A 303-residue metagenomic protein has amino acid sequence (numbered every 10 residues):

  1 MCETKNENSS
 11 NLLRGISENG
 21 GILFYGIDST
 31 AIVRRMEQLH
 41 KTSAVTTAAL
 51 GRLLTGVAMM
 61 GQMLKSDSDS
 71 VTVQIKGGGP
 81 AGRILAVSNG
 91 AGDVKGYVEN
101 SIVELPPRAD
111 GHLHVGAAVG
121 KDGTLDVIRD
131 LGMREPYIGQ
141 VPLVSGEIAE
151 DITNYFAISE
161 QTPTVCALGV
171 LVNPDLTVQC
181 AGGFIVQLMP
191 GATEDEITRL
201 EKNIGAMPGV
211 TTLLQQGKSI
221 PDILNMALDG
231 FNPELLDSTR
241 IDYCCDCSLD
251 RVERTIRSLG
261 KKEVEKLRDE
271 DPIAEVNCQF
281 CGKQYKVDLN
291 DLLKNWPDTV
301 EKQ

Functional and structural regions predicted by a protein language model:
C2-D237: Interaction interfaces in information-processing and related assembly proteins
G205-Q303: Cys/His-clustered metal-coordination modules, chiefly Zn-binding fingers
